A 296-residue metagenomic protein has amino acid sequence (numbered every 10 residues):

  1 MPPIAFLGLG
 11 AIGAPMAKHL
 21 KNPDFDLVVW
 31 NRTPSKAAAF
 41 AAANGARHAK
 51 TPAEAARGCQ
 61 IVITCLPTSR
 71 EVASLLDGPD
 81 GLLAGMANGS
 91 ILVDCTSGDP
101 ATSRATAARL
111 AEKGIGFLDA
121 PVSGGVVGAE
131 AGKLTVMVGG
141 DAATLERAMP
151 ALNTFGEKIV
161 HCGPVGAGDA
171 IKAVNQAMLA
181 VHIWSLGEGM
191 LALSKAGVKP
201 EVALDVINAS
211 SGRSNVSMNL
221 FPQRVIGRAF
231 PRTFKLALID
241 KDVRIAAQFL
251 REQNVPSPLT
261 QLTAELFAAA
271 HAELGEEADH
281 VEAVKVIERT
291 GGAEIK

Functional and structural regions predicted by a protein language model:
M1-T64, S90, C95-T96, V126: NAD(P)+-binding Rossmann beta1-loop-alpha1 motif at the extreme N-terminus of oxidoreductases
I4, L66, S97-A177: Rossmann-fold dinucleotide-binding core
P52-G116: Rossmann-fold NAD(P) dinucleotide-binding segment
A131-G132, V136-G139, V160, P164-A196 (+2 more regions): Active-site-proximal catalytic alpha-helix in oxidoreductases
M178, S214-H280: Interdomain hinge/lid region at the active-site interface of Rossmann-like NAD(P)-dependent oxidoreductases
A272-K296: NAD(P)-dependent dehydrogenase/reductase Rossmann-like domain
